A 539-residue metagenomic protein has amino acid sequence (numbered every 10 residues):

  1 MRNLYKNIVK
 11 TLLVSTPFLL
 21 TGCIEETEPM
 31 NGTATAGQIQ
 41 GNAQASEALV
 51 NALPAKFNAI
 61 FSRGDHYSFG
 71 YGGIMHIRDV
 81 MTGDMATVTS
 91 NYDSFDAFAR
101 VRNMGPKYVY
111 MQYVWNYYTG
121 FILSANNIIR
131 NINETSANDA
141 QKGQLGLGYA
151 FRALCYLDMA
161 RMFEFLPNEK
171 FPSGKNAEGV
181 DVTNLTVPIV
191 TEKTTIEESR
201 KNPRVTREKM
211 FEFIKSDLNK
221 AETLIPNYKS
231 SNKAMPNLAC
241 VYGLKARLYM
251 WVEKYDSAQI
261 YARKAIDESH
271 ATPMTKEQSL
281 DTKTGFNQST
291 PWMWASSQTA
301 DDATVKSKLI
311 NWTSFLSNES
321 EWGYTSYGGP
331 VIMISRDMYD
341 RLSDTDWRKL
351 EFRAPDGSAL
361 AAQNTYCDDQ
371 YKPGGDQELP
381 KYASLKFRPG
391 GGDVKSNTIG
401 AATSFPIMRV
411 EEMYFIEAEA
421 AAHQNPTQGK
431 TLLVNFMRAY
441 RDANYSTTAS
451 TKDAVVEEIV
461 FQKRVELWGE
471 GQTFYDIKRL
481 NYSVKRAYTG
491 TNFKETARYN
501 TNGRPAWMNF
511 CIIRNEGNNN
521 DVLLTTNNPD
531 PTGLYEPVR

Functional and structural regions predicted by a protein language model:
C23-H76, L316, S326-I332, R336-D344 (+5 more regions): Membrane-proximal, proline-rich intrinsically disordered regions
A34-G37, S68-I74, F163-T183, N227-I310 (+1 more regions): Short, surface-exposed recognition loops and adjoining beta-strand edges that mediate ligand/DNA contacts, enriched
F61, S68, T82, M235 (+9 more regions): Hydrophobic-face positions in mid-chain alpha helices that act as interaction patches
N91-F165, V205-E208, E222-N227, T398-F405 (+1 more regions): Conserved, well-structured interaction surfaces
F211, Y255, P426-T427: TPR-repeat structural position
